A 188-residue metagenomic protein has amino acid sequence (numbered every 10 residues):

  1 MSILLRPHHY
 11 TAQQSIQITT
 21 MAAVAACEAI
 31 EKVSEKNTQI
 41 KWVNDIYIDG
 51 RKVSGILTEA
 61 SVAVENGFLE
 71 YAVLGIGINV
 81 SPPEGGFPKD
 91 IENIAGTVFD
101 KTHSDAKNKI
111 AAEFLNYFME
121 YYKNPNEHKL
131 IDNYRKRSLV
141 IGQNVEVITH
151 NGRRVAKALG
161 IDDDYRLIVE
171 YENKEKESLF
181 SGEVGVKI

Functional and structural regions predicted by a protein language model:
M1-R6, I18-T20: Primarily the active-site beta-strand->alpha-helix module of PP2C/PPM metal-dependent phosphatases, and frequently
T11, Q17-T38, I48-I188: Long, positively charged amphipathic alpha-helical accessory segments at protein N-termini or as interdomain linkers
